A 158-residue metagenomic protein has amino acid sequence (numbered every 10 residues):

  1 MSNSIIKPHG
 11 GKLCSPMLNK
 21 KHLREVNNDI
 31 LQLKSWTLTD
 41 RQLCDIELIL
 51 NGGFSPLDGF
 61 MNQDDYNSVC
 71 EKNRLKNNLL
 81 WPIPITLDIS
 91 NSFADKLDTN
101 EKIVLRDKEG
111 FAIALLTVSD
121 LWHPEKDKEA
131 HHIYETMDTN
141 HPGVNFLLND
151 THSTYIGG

Functional and structural regions predicted by a protein language model:
M1-G158: Non-catalytic terminal extensions that flank enzyme cores
